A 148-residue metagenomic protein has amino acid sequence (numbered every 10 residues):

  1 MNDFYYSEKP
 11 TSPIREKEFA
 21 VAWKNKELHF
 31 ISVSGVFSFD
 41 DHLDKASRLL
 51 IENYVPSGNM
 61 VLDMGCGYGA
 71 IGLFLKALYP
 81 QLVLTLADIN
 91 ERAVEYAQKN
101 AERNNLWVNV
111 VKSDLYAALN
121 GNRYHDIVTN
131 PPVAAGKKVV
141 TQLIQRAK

Functional and structural regions predicted by a protein language model:
M1-K24, V36: N-terminal auxiliary segments of SAM/dcSAM-dependent transferases
T11-P13, D44, E102: A generic structural micro-feature
K26-S32: A short, charged helix-loop
S32-D41, L49: Class I SAM-dependent methyltransferase Rossmann-like catalytic core, especially the SAM/SAH-binding loop
H42-A46, V139-V140: Residues at alpha-helix caps and immediate loop-helix transition turns in enzyme cores, especially N- and C-cap
A46-T129, A135: Conserved SAM/SAH cofactor-binding pocket of Class I
T141-K148: A short glycine-rich, Lys/Arg-flanked "PGG" loop and its adjoining helix->strand segment in the class I
